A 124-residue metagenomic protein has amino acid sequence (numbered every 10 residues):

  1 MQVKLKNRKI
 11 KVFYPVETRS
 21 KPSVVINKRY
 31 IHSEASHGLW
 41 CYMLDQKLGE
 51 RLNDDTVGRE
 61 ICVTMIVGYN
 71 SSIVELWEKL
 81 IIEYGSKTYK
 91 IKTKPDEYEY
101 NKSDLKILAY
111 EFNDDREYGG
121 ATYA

Functional and structural regions predicted by a protein language model:
M1-K11: N-terminal intrinsically disordered, low-complexity, charge/repeat-rich segments that act as generic
V16-R19, I26-A124: Short, conserved turn/kink motifs that form compact alpha/beta structural patches or helix kinks used as
